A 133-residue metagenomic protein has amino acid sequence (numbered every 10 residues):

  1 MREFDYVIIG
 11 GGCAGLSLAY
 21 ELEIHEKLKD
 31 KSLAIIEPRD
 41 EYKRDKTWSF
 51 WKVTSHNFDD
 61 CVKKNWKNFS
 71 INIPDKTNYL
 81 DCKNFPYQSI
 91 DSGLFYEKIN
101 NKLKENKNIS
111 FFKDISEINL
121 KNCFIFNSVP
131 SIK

Functional and structural regions predicted by a protein language model:
M1-A14, A34-I36: Beta1/beta-strand and adjacent pyrophosphate-binding region of the FAD-binding site in flavoprotein oxidoreductases
M1-Y6, H25-K31, S116-N119: Extreme N-terminal leader/targeting segments of oxidoreductases
G11, E21, H25, K102-K133: Predominantly flavin-linked oxidoreductase catalytic cores and closely associated redox partners
A14, E41, I132: Conserved Rossmann-like nucleotide-cofactor binding loop
S17, E21-K76, L94: N-terminal FAD cofactor-binding segment of flavoenzymes
I36, P74, D81-K83, F112-D114: Conserved beta-strand termini and adjacent loop/short-helix elements that scaffold enzyme active sites in alpha/beta
K43-R44, Y79-D81, S89, N119-L120 (+1 more regions): Short active-site-adjacent helix-start/loop capping segments
Y79-N101, S128-V129: Short beta-strand to alpha-helix junction loop
